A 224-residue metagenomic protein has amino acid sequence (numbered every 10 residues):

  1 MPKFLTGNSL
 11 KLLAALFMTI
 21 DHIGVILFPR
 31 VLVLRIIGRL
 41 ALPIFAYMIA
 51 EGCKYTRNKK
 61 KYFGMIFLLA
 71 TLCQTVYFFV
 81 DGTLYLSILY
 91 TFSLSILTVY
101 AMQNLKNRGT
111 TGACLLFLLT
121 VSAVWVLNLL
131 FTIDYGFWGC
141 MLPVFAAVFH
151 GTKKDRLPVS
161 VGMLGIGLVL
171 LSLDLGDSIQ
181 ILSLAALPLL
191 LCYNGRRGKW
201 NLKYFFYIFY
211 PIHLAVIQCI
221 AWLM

Functional and structural regions predicted by a protein language model:
M1-M224: Alpha-helical transmembrane segments and their immediate juxtamembrane cytosolic regions
